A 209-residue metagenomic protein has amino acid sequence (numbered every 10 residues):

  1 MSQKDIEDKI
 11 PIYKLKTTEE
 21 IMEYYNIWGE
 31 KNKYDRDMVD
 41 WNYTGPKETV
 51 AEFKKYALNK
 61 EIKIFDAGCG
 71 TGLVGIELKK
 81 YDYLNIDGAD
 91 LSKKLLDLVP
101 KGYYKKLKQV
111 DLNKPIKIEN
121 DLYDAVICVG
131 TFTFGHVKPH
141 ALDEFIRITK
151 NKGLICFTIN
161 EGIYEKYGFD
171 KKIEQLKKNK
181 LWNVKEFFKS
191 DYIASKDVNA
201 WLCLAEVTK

Functional and structural regions predicted by a protein language model:
M1-N32: N-terminal, positively charged/glycine-rich alpha-helical extensions of SAM-dependent methyltransferases
E30-T44: Class I SAM-dependent methyltransferase Rossmann-like catalytic core, especially the SAM/SAH-binding loop
Y43-I62: Conserved alpha-helix/loop element of class I SAM-dependent methyltransferases that forms part of the SAM/SAH-binding
F65-P115: Class I SAM-dependent methyltransferase SAM/SAH-binding core
I116-V126: A short acidic, Gly/Pro-enriched loop at the edge of an enzyme's catalytic core that lines a small-molecule cofactor
H140-N151: A short glycine-rich, Lys/Arg-flanked "PGG" loop and its adjoining helix->strand segment in the class I
K152-N160: Conserved beta-strand signature within the Rossmann-like core of class I S-adenosyl-L-methionine
I193-K209: Core SAM-dependent methyltransferase catalytic element
